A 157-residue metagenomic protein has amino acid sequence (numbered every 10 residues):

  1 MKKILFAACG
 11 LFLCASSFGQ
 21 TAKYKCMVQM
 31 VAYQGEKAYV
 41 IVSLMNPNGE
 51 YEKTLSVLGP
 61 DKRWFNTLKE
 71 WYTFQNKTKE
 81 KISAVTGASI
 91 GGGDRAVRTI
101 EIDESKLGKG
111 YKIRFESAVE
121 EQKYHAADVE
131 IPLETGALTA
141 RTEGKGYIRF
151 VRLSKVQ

Functional and structural regions predicted by a protein language model:
M1-A22: Bacterial Sec-dependent N-terminal signal peptides
K23-Q34: Short amphipathic, basic-aromatic surface patches that mediate peripheral association with negatively charged
V31-Y33, M45-G49: Short solvent-exposed strand-capping/beta-turn motif centered on an Asx-Ser/Thr pair
A32-G35, E121-K123: Extended, low-complexity, turn-rich repeat/linker tracts enriched in Gly/Pro/Ser/Thr and Asp/Glu that occur
E36-V40: Short coil-to-beta strand junction motifs in C2/discoidin
I41-M45, R114-E116: Beta-strand signatures of extracellular beta-sandwich domains
P47-G110: Structured domain cores in non-transmembrane regions
I102, G108-G110, S117-Q157: Glycine-rich, aromatic-bearing surface loops/beta-hairpins
